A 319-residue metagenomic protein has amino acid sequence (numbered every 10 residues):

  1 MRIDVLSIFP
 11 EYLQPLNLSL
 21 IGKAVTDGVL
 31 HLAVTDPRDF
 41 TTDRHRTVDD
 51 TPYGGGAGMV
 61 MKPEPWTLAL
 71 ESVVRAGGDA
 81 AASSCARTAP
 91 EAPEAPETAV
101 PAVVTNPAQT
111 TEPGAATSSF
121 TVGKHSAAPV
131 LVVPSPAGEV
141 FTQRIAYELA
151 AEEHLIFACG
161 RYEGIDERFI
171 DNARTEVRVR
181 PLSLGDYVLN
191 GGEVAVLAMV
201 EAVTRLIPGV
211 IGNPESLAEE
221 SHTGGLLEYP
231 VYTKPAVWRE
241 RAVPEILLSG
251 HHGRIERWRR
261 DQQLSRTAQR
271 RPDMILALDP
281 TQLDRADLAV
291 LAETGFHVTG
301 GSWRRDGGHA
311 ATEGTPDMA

Functional and structural regions predicted by a protein language model:
M1, S84-C85, P90, P101-N106 (+2 more regions): SAM-dependent methyltransferases
M1-A76, A80, V104-P107, R254-A268 (+1 more regions): N-terminal nucleotide/polyanion-binding subdomain common to many enzyme families
D4-L6, A33-T35, V132, L155-F157 (+1 more regions): Hydrophobic/aromatic beta-strand patches that form the interior of the parallel beta-sheet core in alpha/beta enzyme
D36-T47, Q143-L149, R174-T175: Short, hydrophobic/aliphatic alpha-helical segments
G56, G160, H251: Conserved RecA-like P-loop NTPase ATPase core
K62-R161, P208: S-adenosyl-L-methionine/SAH cofactor-binding core of RNA-modifying enzymes
I165, F169-H222: Structured adenosyl-cofactor binding patch, chiefly the S-adenosyl-L-methionine
L182, R205-G209, P214-I246, R257 (+1 more regions): Surface-exposed, charge/polar-rich loops and edge strands
